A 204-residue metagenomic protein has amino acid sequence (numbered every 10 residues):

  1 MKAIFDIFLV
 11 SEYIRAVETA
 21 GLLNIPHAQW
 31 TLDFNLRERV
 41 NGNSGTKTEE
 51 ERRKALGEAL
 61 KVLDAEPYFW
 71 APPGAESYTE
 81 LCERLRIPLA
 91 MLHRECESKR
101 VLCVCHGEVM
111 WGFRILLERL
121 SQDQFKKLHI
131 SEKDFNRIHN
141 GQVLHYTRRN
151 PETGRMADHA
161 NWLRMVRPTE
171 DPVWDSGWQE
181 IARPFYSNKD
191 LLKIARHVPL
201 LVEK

Functional and structural regions predicted by a protein language model:
M1-A3, L92-R100: Glycine-rich phosphate-binding loop signature in dinucleotide/nucleotide-binding domains
M1-K61, E132-N140: Phosphate-coordination/substrate-recognition cap region in phosphate-metabolizing enzymes
L9, K99-G112: Beta-strand elements within well-structured catalytic alpha/beta cores of enzymes that handle phosphate/sulfate esters
R15-T19, L81-L92: Alpha-helical packing segments of well-folded alpha/beta enzyme cores
L22-P26, M91, E95, L116-L120: Active-site catalytic microenvironments for nucleophilic, acid-base chemistry
R39-E51, I115-K204: Acidic, low-complexity terminal tails and accessory targeting/binding regions of phosphate-metabolizing enzymes
A59-E80, Y186: Short glycine/proline- and acidic residue-enriched helix-loop micro-motifs that form flexible lids or anion-recognition
C96-V104, F125, V143: Residue-level preference for the first positions of well-ordered beta-strands
